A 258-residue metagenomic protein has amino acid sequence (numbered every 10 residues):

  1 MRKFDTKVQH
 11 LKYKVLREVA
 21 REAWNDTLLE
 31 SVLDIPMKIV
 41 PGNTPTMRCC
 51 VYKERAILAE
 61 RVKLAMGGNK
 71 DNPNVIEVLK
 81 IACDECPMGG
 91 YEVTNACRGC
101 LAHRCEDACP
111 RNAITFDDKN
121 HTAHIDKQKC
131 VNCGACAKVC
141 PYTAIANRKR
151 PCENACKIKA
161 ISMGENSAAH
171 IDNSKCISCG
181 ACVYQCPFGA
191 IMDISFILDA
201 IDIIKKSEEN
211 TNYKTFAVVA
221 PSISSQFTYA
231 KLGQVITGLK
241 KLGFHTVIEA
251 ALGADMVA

Functional and structural regions predicted by a protein language model:
M1-G67, D193-A258: Iron-sulfur-associated redox domains of electron-transfer enzymes in respiratory and anaerobic energy metabolism
K70-T94, R111-N112: N-terminal [4Fe-4S]-dependent radical SAM core
I76, D107, T122, G189 (+2 more regions): Structural motif
M88-R104, D202, S207, L232-I236: Short, solvent-exposed linear motifs at loop/edge-of-secondary-structure regions
E92-T94, D126, A217-A220: Short glycine-rich or small-residue beta-strand-to-loop segments that form or flank ligand, phosphate, metal/Fe-S
A96-C100, I145, S225-T228: Short, surface-exposed ligand-recognition loops at beta-strand->loop->(often short) alpha-helix junctions that present
A102-K127, A135-D172, I177, A181-I197: Iron-sulfur cluster-binding cysteine motifs and their immediate structural context in ferredoxin-like electron-transfer
